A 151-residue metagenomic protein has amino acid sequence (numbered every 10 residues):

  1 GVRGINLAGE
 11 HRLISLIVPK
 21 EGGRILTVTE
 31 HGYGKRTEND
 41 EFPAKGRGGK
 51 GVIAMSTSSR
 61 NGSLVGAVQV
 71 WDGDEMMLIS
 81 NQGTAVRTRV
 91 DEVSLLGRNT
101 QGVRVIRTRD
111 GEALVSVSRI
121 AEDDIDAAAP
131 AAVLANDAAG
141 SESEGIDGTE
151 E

Functional and structural regions predicted by a protein language model:
G1-E151: Short, structured "edge-of-domain" segments at secondary-structure transitions
